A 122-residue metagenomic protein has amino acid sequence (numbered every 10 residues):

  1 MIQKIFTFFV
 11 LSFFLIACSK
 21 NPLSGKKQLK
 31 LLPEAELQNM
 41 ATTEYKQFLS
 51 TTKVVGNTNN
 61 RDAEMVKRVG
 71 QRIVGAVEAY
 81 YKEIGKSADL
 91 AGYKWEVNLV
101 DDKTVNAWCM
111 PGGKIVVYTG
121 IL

Functional and structural regions predicted by a protein language model:
I2-L11: Sec-dependent signal peptide recognition, specifically the positively charged N-region followed immediately by
F14-A17: C-terminal motif of bacterial Sec signal peptides marking the signal peptidase cleavage site
S19-L122: Peri-catalytic and regulatory segments of divalent metal-dependent proteins
